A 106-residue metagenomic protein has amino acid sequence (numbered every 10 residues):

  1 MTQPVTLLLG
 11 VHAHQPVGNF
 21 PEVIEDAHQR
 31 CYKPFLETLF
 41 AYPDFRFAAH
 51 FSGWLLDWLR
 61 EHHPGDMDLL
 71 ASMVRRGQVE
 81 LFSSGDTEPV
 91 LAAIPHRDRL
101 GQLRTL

Functional and structural regions predicted by a protein language model:
M1-L106: Catalytic alpha-helical scaffold of carbohydrate-active enzymes acting on polysaccharides/glycoconjugates
